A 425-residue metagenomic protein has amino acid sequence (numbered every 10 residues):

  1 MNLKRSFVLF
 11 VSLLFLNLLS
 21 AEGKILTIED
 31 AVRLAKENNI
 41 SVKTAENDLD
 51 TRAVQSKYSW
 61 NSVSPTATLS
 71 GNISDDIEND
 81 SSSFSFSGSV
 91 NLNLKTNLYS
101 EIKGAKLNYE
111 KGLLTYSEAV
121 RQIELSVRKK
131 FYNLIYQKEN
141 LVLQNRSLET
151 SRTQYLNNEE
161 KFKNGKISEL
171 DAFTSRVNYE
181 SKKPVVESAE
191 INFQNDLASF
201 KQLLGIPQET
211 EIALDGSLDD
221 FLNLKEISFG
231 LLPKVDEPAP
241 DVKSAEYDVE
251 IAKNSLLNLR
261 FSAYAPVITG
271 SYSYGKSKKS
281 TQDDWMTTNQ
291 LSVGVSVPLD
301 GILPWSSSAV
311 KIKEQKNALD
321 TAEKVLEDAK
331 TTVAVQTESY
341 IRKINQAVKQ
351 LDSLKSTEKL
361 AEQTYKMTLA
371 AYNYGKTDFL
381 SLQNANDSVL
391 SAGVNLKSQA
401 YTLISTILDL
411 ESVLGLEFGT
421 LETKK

Functional and structural regions predicted by a protein language model:
M1-V8: Bacterial N-terminal signal peptides that target proteins for export
N2, A119-P238, Y340-K343, A347 (+3 more regions): Periplasmic alpha-helical coiled-coil/stalk elements that build and connect Gram-negative outer-membrane
L9-N17: Bacterial N-terminal signal peptides
S20-I25: Boundary at the C-terminal end of the N-terminal hydrophobic targeting segment
E29-V32, Q208, N395-K425: Acidic, low-complexity, intrinsically disordered peripheral segments
R33-L94, P233-V310, V335, S412: A small-residue-enriched
K43-N47, W60-N61, N93-I123, L170 (+5 more regions): Sec/SRP-type N-terminal targeting helices
F162-K166, Y372-K376, V413: A short glycine-centered flexible hinge/capping loop motif at secondary-structure junctions
